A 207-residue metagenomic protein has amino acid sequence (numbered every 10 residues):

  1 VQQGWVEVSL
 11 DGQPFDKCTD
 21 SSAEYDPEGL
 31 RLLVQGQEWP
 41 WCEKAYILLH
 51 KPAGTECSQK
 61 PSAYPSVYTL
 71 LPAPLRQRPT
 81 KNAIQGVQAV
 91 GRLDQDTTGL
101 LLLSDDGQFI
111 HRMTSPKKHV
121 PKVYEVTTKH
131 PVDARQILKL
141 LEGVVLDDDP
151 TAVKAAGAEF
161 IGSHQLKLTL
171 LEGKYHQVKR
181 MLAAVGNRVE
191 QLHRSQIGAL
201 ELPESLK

Functional and structural regions predicted by a protein language model:
Q2-K207: Basic, flexible Lys/Arg- and Gly-enriched helix-loop patches that mediate nucleic-acid binding at interfaces with rRNA
